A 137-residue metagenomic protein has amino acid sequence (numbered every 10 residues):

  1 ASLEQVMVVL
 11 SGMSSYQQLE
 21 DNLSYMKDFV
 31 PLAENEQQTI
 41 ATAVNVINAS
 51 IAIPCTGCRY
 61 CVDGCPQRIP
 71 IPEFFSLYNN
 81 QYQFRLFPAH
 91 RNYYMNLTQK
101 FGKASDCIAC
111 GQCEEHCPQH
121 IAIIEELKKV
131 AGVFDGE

Functional and structural regions predicted by a protein language model:
A1-E137: Structured C-terminal cap/extension of enzyme domains
